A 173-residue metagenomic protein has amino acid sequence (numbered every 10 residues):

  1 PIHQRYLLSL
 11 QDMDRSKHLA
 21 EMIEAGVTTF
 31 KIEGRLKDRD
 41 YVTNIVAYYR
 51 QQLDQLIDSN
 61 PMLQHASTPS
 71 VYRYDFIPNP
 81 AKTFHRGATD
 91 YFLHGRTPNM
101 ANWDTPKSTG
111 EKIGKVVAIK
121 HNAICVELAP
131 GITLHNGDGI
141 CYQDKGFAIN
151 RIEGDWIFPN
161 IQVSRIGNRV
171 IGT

Functional and structural regions predicted by a protein language model:
P1-T173: Surface-exposed amphipathic alpha-helical tracts and adjacent flexible/coil segments at the periphery of soluble enzymes
